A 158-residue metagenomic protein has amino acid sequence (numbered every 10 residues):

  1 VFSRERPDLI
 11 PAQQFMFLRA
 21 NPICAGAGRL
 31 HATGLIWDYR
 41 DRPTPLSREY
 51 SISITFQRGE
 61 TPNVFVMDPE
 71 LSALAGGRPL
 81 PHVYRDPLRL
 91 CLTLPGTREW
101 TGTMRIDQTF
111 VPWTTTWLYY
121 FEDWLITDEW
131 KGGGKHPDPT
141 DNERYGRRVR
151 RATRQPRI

Functional and structural regions predicted by a protein language model:
V1-E49, S53, R58-I158: UBC/E2-like fold recognition across ubiquitin and ubiquitin-like conjugation systems, capturing catalytically active
